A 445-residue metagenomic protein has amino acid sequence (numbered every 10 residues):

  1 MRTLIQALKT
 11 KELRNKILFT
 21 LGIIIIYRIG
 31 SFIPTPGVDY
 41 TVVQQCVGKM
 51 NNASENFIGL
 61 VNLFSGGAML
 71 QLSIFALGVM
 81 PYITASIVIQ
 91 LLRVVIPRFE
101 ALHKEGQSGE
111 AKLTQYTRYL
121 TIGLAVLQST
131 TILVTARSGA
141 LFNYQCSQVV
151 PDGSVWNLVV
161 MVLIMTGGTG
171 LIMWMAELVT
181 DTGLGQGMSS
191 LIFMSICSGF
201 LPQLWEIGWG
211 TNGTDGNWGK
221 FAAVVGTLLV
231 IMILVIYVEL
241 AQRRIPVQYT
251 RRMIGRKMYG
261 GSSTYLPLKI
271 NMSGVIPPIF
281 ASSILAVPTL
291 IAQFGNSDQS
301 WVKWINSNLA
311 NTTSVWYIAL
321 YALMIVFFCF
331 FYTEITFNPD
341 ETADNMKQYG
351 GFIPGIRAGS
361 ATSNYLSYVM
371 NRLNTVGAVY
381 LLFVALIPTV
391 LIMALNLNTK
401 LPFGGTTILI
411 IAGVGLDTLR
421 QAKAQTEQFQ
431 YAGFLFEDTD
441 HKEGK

Functional and structural regions predicted by a protein language model:
M1-H103, Q107-K445: N-terminal cationic and glycine-rich segments that engage phosphates or anionic surfaces
